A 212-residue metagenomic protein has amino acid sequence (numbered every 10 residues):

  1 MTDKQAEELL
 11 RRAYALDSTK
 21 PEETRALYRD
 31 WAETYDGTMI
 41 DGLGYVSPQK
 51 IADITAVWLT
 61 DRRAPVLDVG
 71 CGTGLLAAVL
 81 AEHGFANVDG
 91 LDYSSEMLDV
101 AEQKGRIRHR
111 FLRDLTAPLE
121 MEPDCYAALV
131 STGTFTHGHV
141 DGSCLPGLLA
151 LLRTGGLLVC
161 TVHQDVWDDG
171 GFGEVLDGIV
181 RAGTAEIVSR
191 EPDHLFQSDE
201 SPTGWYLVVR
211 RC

Functional and structural regions predicted by a protein language model:
M1-P21: N-terminal auxiliary segments of SAM/dcSAM-dependent transferases
G37-A52: Conserved SAM-binding loop and adjacent beta-strand
L67-V69, T73-L119: Class I SAM-dependent methyltransferase SAM/SAH-binding core
L119-L129: A short acidic, Gly/Pro-enriched loop at the edge of an enzyme's catalytic core that lines a small-molecule cofactor
A127-D141: A short SAM/SAH-binding and catalytic strip from SAM-dependent methyltransferases
S143-T154: A short glycine-rich, Lys/Arg-flanked "PGG" loop and its adjoining helix->strand segment in the class I
G155-H163: Conserved beta-strand signature within the Rossmann-like core of class I S-adenosyl-L-methionine
S198-C212: Core SAM-dependent methyltransferase catalytic element
